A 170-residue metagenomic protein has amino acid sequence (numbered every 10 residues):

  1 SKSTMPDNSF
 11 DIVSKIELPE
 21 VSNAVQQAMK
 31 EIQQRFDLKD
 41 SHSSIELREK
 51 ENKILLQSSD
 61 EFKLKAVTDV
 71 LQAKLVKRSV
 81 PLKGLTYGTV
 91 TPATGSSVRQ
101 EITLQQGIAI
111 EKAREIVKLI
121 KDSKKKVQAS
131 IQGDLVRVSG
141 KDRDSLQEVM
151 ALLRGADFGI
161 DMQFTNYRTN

Functional and structural regions predicted by a protein language model:
T4-D40: N-terminal, positively charged regions that mediate nucleic acid binding
M5-P6, F10, E46, R99-N170: Positively charged, low-complexity, intrinsically disordered RNA-binding extensions
N8-S14, E51-S58, G95-Q106: Short, hydrophobic beta-strand segments
E20-V21, F62-V67, I108-K112, S145-L146: Short, conserved charged micro-motifs
S22-D37, L71-Q72, A109-K121: Short amphipathic alpha-helix segments
F36-S43, L82-G88, A113-K125: Short amphipathic beta-strand starts and helix->beta connectors
L38-V70: N-terminal, charged amphipathic alpha-helical interaction modules
K63-E101: Helix-adjacent hinge/juxtasegments
